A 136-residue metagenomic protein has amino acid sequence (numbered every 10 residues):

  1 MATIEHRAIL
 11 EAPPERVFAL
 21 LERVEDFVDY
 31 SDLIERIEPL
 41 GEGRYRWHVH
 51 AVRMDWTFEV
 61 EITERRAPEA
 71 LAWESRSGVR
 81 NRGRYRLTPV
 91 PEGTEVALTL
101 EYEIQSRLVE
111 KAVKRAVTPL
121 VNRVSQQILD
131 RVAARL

Functional and structural regions predicted by a protein language model:
M1-E42: Hydrophobic ligand-binding cavity/cleft-lining segments
T3-E5, D55-E59, R80-R84, E95: Short, surface-exposed coil-to-beta transition loops
R7-E11, E38, H48, E61 (+1 more regions): Generic structural detector for well-ordered beta-strands
P14, E42, T63-P68, R86-E95: A short, structured loop/turn motif at beta-sheet edges
V17-L21, F27, Y45, I62 (+2 more regions): Hydrophobic pocket/interface hotspot
A19-D29, T118, N122, Q126 (+2 more regions): Short, intrinsically disordered, mixed-charge
E38-V79, Q127-R135: Glycine-rich portal/gate segments that line the openings of hydrophobic small-molecule binding cavities
S75-Q126: Beta-strand/loop substructures that line and gate deep hydrophobic ligand-binding cavities in soluble
